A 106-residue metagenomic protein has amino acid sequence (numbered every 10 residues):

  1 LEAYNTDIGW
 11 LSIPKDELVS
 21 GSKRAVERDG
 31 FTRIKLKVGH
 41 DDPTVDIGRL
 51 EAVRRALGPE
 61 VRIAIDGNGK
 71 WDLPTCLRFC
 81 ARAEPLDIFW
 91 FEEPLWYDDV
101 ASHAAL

Functional and structural regions predicted by a protein language model:
L1-I63, N68-L73, L77, A81-P85: N-terminal capping/lid subdomain adjacent to the active-site entrance of alpha/beta enzymes
P14-K15, P94-D99: A general structural motif
I88: Mid-domain Rossmann-like dinucleotide-binding core that forms the NAD(H)/NADP(H) cofactor-binding site
D98-L106: Catalytic alpha/beta core domains of metabolic enzymes, predominantly
